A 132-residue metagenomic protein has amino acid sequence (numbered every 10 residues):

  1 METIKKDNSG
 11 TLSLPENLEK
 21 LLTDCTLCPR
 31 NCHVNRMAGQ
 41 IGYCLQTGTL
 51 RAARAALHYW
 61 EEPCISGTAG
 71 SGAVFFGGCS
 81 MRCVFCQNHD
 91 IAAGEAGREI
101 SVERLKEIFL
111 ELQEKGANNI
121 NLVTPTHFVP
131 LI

Functional and structural regions predicted by a protein language model:
M1-S71: Flexible, acidic/Gly-rich N-terminal and inter-domain linker regions that tether and position cofactor-handling modules
L45-I132: Conserved Radical SAM active-site core
